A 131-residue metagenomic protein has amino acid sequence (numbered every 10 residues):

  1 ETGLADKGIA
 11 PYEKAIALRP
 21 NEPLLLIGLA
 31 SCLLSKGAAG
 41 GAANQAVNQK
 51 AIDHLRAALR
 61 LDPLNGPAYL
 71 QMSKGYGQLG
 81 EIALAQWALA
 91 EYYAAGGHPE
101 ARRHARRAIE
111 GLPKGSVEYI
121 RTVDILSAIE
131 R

Functional and structural regions predicted by a protein language model:
T2, K36, Q45, L79-G80 (+1 more regions): Structural motif corresponding to the intra-repeat A-B loop/turn of tetratricopeptide repeats
A15, A57-A58, E91-Y92, A108: Canonical positions in the second alpha-helix
P23-L24, G66-P67, A83, P99 (+1 more regions): Helix-start (N-cap) detector for alpha-helical repeat units in TPR-like alpha-solenoids, especially tetratricopeptide
Q78, A94-R131: Terminal, low-structured helical/coil segments at or just beyond the last alpha-helical repeat
